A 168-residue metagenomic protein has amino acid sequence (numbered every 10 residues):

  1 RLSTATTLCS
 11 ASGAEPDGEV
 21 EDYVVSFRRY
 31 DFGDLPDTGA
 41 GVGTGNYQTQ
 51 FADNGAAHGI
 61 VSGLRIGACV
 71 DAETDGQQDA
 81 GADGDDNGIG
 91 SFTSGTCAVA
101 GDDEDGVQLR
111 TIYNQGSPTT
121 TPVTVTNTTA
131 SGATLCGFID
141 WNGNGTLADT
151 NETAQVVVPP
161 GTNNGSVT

Functional and structural regions predicted by a protein language model:
R1-T168: A broad "non-catalytic interaction surface" signal
